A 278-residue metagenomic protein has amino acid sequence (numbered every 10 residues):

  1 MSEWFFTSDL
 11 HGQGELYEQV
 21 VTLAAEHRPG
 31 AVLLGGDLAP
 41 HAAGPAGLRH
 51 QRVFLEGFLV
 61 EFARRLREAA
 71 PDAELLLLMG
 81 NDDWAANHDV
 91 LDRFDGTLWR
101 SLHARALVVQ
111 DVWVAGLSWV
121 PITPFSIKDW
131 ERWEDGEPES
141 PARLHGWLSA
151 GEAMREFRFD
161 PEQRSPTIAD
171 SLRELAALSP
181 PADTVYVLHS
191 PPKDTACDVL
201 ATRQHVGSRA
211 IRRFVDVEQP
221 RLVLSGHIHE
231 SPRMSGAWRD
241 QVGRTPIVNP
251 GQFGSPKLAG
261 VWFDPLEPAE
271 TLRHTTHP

Functional and structural regions predicted by a protein language model:
S2-H11, D111-V120, L144-H145, A150 (+3 more regions): Active-site-proximal beta-strand elements of phosphoester/diester hydrolases
D9, V32, D37, G80 (+6 more regions): Divalent metal-coordination and catalytic microenvironments
H11-E15, A39-A43, L77-D89, A106-V108 (+4 more regions): Active-site environment of divalent metal-dependent phosphoester hydrolases
G14-V109, P250: Core catalytic region of metal-dependent phosphoesterases/phosphodiesterases, especially metallo-beta-lactamase-like
A39, P45-L59, S179-Q219: Active-site-proximal segments of metal-dependent phosphoesterases and phosphodiesterases across multiple
F62-L75, E174-D183, F214-R221: A structural motif corresponding to the C-terminal end of an alpha-helix and its immediate exit/capping segment
A106-Q110, R209-V217, L222, S231-P278: Binuclear metal-dependent phosphoesterase catalytic core
V112-C197, A201: Active-site-proximal loop/helix segment associated with metal-binding centers of metalloenzymes
